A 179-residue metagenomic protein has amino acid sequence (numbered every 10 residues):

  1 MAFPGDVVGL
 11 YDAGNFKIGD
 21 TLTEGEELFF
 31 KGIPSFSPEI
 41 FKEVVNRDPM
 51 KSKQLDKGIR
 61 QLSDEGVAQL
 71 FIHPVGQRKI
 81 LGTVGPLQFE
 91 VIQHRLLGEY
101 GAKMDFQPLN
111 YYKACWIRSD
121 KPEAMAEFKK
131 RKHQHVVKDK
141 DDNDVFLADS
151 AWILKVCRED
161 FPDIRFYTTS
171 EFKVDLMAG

Functional and structural regions predicted by a protein language model:
M1-G179: Structural and coupling elements of P-loop NTPases
